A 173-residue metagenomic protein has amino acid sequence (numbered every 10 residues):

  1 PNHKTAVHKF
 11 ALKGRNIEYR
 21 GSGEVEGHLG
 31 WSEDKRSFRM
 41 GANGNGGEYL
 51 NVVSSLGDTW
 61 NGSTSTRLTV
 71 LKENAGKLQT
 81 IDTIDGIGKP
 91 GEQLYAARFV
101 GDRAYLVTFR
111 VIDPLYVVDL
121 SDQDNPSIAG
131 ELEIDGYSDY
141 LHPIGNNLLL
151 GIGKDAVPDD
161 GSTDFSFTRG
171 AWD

Functional and structural regions predicted by a protein language model:
P1-D173: Beta-sheet-rich non-transmembrane sensory/scaffold domains
